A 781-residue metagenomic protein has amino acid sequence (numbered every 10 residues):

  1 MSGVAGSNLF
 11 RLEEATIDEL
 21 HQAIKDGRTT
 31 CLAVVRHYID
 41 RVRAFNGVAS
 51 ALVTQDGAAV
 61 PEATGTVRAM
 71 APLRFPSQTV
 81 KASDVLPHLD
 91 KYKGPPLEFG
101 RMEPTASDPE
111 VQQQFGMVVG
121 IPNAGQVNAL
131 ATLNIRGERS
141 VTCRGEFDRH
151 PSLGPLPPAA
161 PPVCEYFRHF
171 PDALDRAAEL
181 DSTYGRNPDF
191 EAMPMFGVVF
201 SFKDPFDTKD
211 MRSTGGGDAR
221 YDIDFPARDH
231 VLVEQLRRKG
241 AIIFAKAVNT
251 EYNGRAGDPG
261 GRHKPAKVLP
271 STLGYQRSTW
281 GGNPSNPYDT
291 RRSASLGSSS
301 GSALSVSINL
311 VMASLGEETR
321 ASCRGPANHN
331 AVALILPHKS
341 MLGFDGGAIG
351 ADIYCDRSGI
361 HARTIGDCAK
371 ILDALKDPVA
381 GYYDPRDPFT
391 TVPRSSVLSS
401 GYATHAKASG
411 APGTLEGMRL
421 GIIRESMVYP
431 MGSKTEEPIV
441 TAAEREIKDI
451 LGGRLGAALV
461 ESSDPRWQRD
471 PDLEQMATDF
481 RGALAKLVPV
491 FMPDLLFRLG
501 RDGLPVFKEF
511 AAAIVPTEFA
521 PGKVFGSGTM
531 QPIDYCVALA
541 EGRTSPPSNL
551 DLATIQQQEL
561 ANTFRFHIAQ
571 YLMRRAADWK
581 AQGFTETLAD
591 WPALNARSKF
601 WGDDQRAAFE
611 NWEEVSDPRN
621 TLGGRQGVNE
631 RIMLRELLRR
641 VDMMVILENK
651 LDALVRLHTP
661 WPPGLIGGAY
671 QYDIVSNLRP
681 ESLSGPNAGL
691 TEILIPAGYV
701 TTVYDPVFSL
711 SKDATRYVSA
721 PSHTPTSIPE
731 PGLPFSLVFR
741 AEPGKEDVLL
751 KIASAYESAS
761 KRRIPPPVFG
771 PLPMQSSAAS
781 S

Functional and structural regions predicted by a protein language model:
S2-D222, N249-R255, R386-V397, A406 (+6 more regions): Short, well-ordered alpha-helical
G3-N8, A124-V127, L133-A159, M195-D218 (+4 more regions): Short helix-loop capping/hinge segments that flank enzyme active sites or metal/cofactor-binding pockets
G6-S7, E19-D26, P158-R168, A219-I223 (+7 more regions): Second-shell loop/turn segments in exported
I17, T30-L32, F190-E191, F196-V198 (+8 more regions): Loop/turn elements at helix/coil->beta-strand transitions in domains of secreted/extracellular proteins
K25, V35, A44, S307-K434 (+8 more regions): Structural helix-boundary/capping segments
I39, R43, S50, A63-Q113 (+6 more regions): Acidic-enriched catalytic cores of C-N bond-cleaving enzymes acting on peptides and small amides
G120-A160, A192-D356, P385-T391, I423-E425 (+4 more regions): Short glycine/serine-rich loop/turn segments
H263, G627, P663-R679, D705-S719: Short, surface-exposed loop/helix-turn segments at secondary-structure junctions that function as lids/hinges flanking
